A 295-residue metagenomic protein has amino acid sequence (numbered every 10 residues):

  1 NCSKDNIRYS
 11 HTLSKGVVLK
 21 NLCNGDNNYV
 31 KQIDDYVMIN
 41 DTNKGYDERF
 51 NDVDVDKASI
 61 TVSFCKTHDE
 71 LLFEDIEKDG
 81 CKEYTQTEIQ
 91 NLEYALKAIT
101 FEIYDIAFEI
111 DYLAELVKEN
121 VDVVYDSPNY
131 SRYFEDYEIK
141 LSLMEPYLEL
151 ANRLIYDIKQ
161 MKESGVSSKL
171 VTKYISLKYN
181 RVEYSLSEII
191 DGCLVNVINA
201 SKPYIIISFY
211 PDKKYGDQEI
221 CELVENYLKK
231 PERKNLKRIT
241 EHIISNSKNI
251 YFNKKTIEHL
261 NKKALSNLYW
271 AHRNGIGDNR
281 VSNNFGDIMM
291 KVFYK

Functional and structural regions predicted by a protein language model:
N1-E70, E74-I76: An N-terminal structural lobe/cap that precedes and organizes the functional/catalytic core across diverse proteins
S14, C65, Q86-N91, N253-N261: General structural signal for secondary-structure boundaries
K44-G45, I103, S245: Low-complexity, flexible helical/coil segments
A58, A95-A98, A107, A114 (+4 more regions): A sequence-composition feature that detects small, non-aromatic residues
E77-S142: Long, hydrophobic, well-ordered secondary-structure blocks that form the structural core and pocket-lining surfaces
S131, E135-K295: Charge-dense, low-complexity intrinsically disordered regions
